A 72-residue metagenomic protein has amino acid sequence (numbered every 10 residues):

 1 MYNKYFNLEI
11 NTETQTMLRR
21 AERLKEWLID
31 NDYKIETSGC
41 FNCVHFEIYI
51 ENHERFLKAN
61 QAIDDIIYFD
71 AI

Functional and structural regions predicted by a protein language model:
M1-T14: Short glycine-/aliphatic-rich beta-strand segments at the starts of folded cytosolic domains
M17-L18: Surface-exposed, low-hydrophobicity interaction/linker segments
A21-N60, I66: Acidic, low-complexity, intrinsically disordered interaction modules
Y68-I72: Short acidic DE-rich linear segments
